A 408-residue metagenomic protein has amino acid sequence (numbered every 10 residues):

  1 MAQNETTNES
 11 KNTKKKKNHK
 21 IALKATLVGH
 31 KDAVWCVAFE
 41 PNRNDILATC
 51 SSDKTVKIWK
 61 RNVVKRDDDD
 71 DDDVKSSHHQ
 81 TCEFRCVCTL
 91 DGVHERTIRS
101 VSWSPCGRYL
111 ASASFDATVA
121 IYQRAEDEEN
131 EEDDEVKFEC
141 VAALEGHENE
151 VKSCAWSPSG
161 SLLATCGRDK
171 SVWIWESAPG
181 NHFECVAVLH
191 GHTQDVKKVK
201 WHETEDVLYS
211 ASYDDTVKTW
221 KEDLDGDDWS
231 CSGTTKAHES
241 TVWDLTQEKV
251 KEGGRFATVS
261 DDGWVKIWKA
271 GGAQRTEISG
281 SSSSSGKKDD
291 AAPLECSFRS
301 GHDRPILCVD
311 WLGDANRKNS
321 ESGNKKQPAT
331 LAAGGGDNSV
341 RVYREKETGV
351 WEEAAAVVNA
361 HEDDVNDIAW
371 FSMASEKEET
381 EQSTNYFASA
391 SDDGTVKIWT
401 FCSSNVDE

Functional and structural regions predicted by a protein language model:
L23, A33, R43, C86 (+16 more regions): WD40/WD-repeat beta-propeller blade-loop signature
L27-V34, E83, L90-I98, L144-V151 (+5 more regions): WD40/WD-repeat beta-propeller blade N-cap
K31, T55-K57, Y109, T118-A120 (+10 more regions): A conserved positional marker within WD40/Gbeta-like beta-propeller blades
A38-N44, S102-G107, A155-G160, K200-D206 (+3 more regions): Loop/turn segments within WD40 beta-propeller blades
C50-K54, S112-D116, S159, T165-D169 (+4 more regions): Conserved strand-to-loop turn within each blade of WD40 beta-propeller repeats
V56-R61, V101, V119-R124, V172-E176 (+5 more regions): WD40-repeat beta-propellers
K60-H78, Q123-D134, E176-N181, K221-G226 (+4 more regions): Short loop/turn segments immediately following beta-strands, especially the blade-tip and inter-blade linker loops
A369-S372, S383-D407: Blade-level signature of beta-propeller repeat domains, shared across WD40, Kelch, NHL, RCC1 and BNR/Asp-box propellers
